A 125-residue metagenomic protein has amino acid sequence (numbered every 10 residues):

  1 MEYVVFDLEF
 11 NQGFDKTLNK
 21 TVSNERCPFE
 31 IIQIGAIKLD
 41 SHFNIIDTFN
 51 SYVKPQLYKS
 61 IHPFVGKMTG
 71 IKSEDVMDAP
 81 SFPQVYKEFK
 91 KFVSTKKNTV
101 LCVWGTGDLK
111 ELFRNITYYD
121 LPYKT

Functional and structural regions predicted by a protein language model:
E2-L109: Conserved non-catalytic scaffold segment of RNase H-like nuclease domains
G107-T125: Substrate-recognition/cap helix-loop segment adjacent to the acidic, metal-dependent catalytic center of Asp-based
